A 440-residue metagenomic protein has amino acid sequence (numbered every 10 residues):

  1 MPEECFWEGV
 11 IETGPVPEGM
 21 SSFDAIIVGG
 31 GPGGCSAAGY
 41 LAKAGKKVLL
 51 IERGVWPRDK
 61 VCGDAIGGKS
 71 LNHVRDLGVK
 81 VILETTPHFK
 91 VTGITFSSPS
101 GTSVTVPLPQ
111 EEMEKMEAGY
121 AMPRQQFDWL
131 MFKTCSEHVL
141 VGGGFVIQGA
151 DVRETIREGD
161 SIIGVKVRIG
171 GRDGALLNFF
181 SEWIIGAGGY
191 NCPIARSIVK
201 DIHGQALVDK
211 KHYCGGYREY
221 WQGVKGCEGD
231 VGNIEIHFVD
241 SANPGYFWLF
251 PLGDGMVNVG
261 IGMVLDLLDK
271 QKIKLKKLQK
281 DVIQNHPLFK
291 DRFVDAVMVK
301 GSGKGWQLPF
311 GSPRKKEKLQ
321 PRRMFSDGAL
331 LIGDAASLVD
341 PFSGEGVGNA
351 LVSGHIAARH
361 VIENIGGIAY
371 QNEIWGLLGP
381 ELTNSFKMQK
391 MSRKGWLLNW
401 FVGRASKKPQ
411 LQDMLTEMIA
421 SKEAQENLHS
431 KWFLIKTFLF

Functional and structural regions predicted by a protein language model:
M1-A25, Y40-A44: Extreme N-terminal leader/targeting segments of oxidoreductases
I26, A42-C62: Glycine-rich FAD pyrophosphate-binding loop
G29-G31: Glycine-rich Rossmann-fold phosphate-binding loop(s) that bind the pyrophosphate of adenine dinucleotide cofactors
V55-R75: Conserved N-terminal glycine-rich FAD pyrophosphate-binding loop of Rossmann-like flavoproteins
R75-F127: A conserved beta-strand/loop capping segment in the N-terminal third of enzymes that catalyze redox or closely related
T134-D291: Predominantly flavin-linked oxidoreductase catalytic cores and closely associated redox partners
L267-H360: FAD/FMN-dependent oxidoreductases across multiple families
R359-F440: C-terminal helical "tail/cap" subdomain of flavin- and related membrane-associated enzymes
